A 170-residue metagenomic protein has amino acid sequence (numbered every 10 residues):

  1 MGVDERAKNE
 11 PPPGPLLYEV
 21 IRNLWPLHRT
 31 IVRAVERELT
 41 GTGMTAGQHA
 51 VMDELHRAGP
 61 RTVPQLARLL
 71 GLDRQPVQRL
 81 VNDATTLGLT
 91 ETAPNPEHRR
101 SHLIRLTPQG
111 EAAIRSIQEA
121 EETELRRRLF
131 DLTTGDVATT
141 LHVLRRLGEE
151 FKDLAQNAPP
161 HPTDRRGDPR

Functional and structural regions predicted by a protein language model:
M1-P12, T134-R170: C-terminal regulatory/oligomerization modules of transcriptional regulators
M1-T42, P169-R170: N-terminal leader segment of winged-helix/HTH proteins
R6-A7, V32, N82-R145: Charged, amphipathic alpha-helical coiled-coil/dimerization segments
W25, D53-R57, Q118, R145: Short, locally clustered residues in the helix-turn-helix/winged-helix DNA-binding domain
H28, I114, G148-K152: A structural signal for well-ordered alpha-helices, especially hydrophobic packing surfaces of coiled-coils
R29, R33-P76, V81, L87 (+1 more regions): N-terminal helix-turn-helix DNA-binding core of bacterial DNA-binding proteins
V35-E38, A93, R128-L129, F151-P159: Amphipathic alpha-helical linker/stalk segments
